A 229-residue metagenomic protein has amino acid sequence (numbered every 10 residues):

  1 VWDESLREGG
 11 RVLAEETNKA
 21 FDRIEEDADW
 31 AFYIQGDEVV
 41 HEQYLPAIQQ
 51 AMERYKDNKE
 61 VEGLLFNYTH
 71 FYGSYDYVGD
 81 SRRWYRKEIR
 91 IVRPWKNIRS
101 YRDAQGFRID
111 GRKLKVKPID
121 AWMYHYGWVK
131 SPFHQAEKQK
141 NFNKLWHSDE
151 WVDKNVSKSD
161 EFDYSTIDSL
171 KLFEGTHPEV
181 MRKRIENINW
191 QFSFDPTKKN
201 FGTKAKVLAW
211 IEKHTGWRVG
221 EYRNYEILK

Functional and structural regions predicted by a protein language model:
V1-Y33: Active-site-proximal specificity loops/subdomain of glycosyltransferases
G10-N18, H41-K229: Catalytic-site signature of metal-activated, phosphate-bearing donor transferases, centered on the GT-A/GT-A-like
Q35-V39: The conserved acidic donor/metal-binding loop of glycosyltransferases
